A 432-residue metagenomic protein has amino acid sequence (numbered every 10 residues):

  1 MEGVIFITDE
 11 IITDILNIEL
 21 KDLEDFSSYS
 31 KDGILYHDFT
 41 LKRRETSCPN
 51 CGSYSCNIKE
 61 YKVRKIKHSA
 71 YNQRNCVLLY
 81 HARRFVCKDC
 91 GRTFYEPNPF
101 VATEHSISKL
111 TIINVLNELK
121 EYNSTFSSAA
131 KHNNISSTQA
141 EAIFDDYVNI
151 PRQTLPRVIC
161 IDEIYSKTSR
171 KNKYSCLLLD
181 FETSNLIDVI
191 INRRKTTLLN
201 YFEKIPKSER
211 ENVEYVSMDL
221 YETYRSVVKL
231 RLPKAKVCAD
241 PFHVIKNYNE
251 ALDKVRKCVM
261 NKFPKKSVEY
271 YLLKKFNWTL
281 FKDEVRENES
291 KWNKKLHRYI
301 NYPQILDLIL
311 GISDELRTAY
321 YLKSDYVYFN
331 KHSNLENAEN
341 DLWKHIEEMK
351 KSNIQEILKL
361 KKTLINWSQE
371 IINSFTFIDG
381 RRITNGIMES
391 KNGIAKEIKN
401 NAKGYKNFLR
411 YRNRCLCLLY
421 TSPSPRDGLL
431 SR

Functional and structural regions predicted by a protein language model:
E2-N98: Short, conserved DNA-binding cores of transcription-related domains
H37, C48, C87, A129 (+5 more regions): Short, conserved catalytic/metal-binding motifs centered on acidic residues
K67-R170, R210-V213: Short, positively charged, Gly/Tyr-enriched micro-motifs that form contact patches at catalytic or ligand/partner
A142-Y215, L220-V227, K234: RNase H-like nuclease fold core
D219, L230-K262, V268, E389: Conserved beta-strand -> loop -> alpha-helix junction used to position metal-binding or nucleic-acid-contacting
F281-K351: Helix-loop elements that line ligand-binding/catalytic pockets
H332-S390, I394: Amphipathic alpha-helical
Y420-D427: Conserved small/polar residues in nucleotide/adenosyl-binding loops
